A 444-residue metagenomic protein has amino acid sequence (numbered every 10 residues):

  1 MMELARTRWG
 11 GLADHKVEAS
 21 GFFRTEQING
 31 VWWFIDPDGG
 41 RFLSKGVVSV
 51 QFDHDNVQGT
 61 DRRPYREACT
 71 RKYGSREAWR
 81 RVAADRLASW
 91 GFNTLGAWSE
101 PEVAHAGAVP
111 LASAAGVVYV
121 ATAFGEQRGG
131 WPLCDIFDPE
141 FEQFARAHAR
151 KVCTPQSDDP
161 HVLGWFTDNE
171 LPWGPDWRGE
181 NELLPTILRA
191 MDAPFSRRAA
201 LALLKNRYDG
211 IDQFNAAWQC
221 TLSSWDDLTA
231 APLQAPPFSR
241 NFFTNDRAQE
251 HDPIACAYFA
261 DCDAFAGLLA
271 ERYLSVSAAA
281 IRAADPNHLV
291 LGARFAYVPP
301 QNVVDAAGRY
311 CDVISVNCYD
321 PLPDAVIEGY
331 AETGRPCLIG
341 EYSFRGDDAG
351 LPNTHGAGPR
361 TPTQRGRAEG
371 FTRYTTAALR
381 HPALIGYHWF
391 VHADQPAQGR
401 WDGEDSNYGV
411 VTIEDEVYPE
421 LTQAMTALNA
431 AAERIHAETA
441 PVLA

Functional and structural regions predicted by a protein language model:
M1-S75, D85: N-terminal carbohydrate-binding accessory modules
L4-T7, S406, I413-E414: Flexible mid-to-C-terminal extensions adjoining Fe-S/redox cofactors in radical SAM and related proteins
I28-G30, D36, L43-K45, R81-A97 (+6 more regions): Active-site region of glycoside hydrolase catalytic domains
A68-Y73, I136, G358-G366: A short acidic, glycine-rich active-site loop that binds or catalyzes chemistry on phosphate/adenosine moieties
R76, A266-A270, R367: Aromatic-acidic/polar surface patches that form glycan- and anion
G308-C311, L351-R360, D405: Short glycine/proline- and charge-enriched loop/turn segments that cap or connect secondary-structure elements
G358-G409: C-terminal structured "cap/appendage" subdomains that terminate the fold
